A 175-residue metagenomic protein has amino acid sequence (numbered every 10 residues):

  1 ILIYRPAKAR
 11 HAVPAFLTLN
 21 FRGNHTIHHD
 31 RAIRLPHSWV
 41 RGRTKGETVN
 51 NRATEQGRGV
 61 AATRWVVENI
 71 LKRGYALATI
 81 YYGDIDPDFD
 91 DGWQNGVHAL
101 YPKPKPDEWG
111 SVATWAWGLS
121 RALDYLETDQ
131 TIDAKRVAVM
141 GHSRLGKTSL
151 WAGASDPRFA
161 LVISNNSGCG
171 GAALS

Functional and structural regions predicted by a protein language model:
L2, H11-F21: Short beta-strand element of the alpha/beta-hydrolase
L2-A9, V67-E68, W151: Short amphipathic alpha-helices and their capping/turn segments at secondary-structure boundaries
P6, F21-R22, Y82-I85, H142-L145 (+1 more regions): An acidic- and aromatic-residue-enriched active-site/binding cleft used to recognize and process polar
K8-H11, I70-K72, I132: Extracellular/periplasmic catalytic domains that process cell-envelope and extracellular macromolecules
A15, A76, L161: Short, Asp-centered acidic motifs that coordinate Mg2+ and/or phosphate in catalytic or ligand-binding sites
L19-T128, G171-S175: Cap/lid segment of the alpha/beta-hydrolase catalytic domain
R121-S175: Primarily recognizes the serine-hydrolase "nucleophile elbow" in alpha/beta-hydrolase and SGNH/GDSL folds
